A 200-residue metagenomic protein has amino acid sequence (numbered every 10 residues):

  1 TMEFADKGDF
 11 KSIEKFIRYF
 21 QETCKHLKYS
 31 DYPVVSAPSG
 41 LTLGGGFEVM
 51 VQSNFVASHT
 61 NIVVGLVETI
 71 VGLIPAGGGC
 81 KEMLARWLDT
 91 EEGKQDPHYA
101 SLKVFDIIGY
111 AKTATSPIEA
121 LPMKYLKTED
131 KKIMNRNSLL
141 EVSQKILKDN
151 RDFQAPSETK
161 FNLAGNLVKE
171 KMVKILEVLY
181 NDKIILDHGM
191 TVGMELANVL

Functional and structural regions predicted by a protein language model:
T1, F20-Y29: Acidic/glycine-enriched connector segments
T1-Y19: Glycine- (often His-adjacent) and acidic-residue-rich active-site loop that binds/positions the CoA thioester
E14, Q21, G44, G77 (+1 more regions): Glycine-rich phosphate-binding loop at the start of an alpha helix
K25-V71: Glycine-rich beta-to-alpha active-site loop
A37, T60, I70, G77-P97: Active-site-adjacent scaffolding segments
V49-M50, M83, A120: Hydrophobic alpha-helical segments that mediate membrane insertion or helix-helix packing
S53-A76, K124-L139: Gly/Pro- and small hydrophobic-enriched strand-loop and loop-to-helix capping segments that sit at the rims
L88-K112, S116, P122, T128 (+1 more regions): Intrinsically disordered, low-complexity segments enriched in small/flexible residues
